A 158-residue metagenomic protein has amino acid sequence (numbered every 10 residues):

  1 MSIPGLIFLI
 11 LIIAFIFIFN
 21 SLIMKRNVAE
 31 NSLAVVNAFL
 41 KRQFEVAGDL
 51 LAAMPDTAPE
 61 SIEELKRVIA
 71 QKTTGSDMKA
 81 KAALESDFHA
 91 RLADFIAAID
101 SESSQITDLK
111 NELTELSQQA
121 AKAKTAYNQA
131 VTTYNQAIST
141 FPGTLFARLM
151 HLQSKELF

Functional and structural regions predicted by a protein language model:
S2-F158: A helix-centric hydrophobic-segment signal that preferentially recognizes long, alpha-helical stretches used
